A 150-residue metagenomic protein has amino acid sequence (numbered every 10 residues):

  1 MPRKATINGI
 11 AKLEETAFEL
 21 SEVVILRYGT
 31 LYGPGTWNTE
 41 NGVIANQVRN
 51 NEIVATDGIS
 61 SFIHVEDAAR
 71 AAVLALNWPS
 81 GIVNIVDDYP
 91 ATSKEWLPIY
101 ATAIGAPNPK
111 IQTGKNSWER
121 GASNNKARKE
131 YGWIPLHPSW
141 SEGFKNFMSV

Functional and structural regions predicted by a protein language model:
P2-T6, G29-T36, V54-E66: Glycine-rich "substrate-gating" loop/helix at the edge of Rossmann-like oxidoreductase active sites
I7-F18, R70: Conserved active-site helix of classical SDR/Rossmann-fold NAD(P)-dependent CH-OH oxidoreductases
N8, S60-I63, A91, A122 (+1 more regions): Residue-level signal for the nucleotide or nucleotide-sugar donor/cofactor binding architecture
E14-P34: Conserved beta-loop-beta element that borders a ligand/cofactor-binding pocket
P34-V43, K94: Short beta-loop-alpha junction of Rossmann-like oxidoreductase domains
V43-V83, P90: Alpha-helical substrate-binding/gating segment
A69-W118, N124: Mid/C-terminal beta-alpha module of Rossmann-like enzyme folds, strongest in SDR-family dehydrogenases/epimerases
P107-V150: C-terminal amphipathic/interface module of NAD(P)-dependent oxidoreductases and related NAD-binding regulators
